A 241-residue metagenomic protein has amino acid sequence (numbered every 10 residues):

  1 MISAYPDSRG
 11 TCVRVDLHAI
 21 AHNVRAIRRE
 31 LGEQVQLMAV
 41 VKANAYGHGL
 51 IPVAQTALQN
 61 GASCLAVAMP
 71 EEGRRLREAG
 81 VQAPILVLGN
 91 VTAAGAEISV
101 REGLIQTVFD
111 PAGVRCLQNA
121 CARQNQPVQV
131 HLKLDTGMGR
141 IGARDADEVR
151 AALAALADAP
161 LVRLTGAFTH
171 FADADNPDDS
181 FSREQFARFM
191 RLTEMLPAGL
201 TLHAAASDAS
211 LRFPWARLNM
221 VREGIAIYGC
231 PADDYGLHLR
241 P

Functional and structural regions predicted by a protein language model:
M1-I105, P111, R163: A charged N-terminal "starter" segment
S8-R9, A43-I51, Q55-N60, R115 (+3 more regions): Active-site loop/helix belt of alpha/beta enzymes
V108-D110, R123-Q126: Replace "Mg2+/Mn2+-dependent" with "divalent metal-dependent
